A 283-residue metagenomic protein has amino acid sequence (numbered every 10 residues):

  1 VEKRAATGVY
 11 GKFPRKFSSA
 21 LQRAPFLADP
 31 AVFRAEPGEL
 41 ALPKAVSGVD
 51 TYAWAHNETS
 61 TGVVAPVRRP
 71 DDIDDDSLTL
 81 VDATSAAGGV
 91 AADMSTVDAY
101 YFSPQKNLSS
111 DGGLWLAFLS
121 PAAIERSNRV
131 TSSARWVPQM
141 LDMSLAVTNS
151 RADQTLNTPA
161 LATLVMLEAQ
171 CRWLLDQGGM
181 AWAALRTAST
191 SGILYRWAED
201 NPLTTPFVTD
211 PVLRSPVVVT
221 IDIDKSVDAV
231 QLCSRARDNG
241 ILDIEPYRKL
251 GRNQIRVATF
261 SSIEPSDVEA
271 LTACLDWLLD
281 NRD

Functional and structural regions predicted by a protein language model:
V1-D50: PLP-dependent aminotransferase-like
E36-G88, A99: Active-site phosphate-binding strand-loop segment of PLP-dependent enzymes
M94-Q105, W115: Conserved active-site segment immediately N-terminal to the catalytic lysine that forms the internal aldimine
Q105-Y195: Active-site C-terminal subdomain of aminotransferase-like
T204-V208, I241-P246: A short linear hydrophobic-aromatic micro-motif
T205-R235: Conserved PLP-binding catalytic core of the aspartate aminotransferase-like
K249, N253-D283: PLP-dependent enzyme catalytic core of the Aspartate aminotransferase-like
